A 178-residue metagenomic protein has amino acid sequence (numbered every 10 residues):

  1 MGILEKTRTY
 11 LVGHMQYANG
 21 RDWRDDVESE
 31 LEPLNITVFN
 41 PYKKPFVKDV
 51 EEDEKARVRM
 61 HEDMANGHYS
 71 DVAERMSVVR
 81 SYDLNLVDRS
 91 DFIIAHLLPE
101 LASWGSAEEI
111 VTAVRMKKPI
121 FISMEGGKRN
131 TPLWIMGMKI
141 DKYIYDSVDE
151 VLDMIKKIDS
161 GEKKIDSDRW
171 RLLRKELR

Functional and structural regions predicted by a protein language model:
M1-R178: Conserved catalytic or regulatory cores that recognize and/or transform ribose-phosphate-containing ligands
